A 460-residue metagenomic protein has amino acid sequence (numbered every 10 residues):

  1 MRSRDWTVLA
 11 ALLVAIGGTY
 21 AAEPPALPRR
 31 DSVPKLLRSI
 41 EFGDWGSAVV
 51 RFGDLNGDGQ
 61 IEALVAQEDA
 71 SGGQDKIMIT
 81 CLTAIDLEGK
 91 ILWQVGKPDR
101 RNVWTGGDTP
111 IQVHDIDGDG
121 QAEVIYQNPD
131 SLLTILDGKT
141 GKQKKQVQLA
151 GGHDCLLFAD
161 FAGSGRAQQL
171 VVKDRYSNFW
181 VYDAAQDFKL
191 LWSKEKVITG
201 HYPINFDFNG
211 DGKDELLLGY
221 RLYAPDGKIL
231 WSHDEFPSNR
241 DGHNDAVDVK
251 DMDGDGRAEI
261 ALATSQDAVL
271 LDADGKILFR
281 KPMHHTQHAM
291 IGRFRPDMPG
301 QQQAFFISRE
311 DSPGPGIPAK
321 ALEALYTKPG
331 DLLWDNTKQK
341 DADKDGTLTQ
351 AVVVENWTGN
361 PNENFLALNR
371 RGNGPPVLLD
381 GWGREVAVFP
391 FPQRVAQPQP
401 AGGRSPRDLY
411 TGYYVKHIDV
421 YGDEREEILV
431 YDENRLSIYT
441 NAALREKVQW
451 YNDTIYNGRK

Functional and structural regions predicted by a protein language model:
M1-V8: Bacterial N-terminal signal peptides that target proteins for export
V8-G17: Bacterial N-terminal signal peptides
A21-K460: Beta-propeller-forming repeat regions
